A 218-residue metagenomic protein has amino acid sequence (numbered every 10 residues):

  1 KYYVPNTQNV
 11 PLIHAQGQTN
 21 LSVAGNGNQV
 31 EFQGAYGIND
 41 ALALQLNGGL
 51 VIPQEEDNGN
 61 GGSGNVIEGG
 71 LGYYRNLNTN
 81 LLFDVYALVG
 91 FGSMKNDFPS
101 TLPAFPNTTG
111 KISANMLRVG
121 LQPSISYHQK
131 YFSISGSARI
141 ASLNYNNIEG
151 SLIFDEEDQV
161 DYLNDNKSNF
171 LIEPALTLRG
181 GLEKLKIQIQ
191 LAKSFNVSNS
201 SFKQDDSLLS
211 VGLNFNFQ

Functional and structural regions predicted by a protein language model:
K1-H14, N58-N60, R139-E149: Short, charge-rich amphipathic segments
K1-V51, Q218: Short glycine/proline- and aromatic-enriched beta-strand/turn motifs that initiate or cap beta-hairpins
L12-H14, A35, Y74-N76, L178-G180: Generic structural signal for beta-strand residues in well-ordered domains
Q16-Q18, Q29, N39-A41, N78-L82 (+3 more regions): Strand-connecting loop/turn motifs
N20-Q33, N47, V51-G64, T79 (+3 more regions): Solvent-exposed loop/turn segments connecting transmembrane beta-strands in outer-membrane beta-barrel proteins
Y36, A41-S142: Gram-negative (and chloroplast) outer-membrane scaffold detector with strong preference for beta-barrel transmembrane
S93-S210, N214-Q218: Outer-membrane beta-barrel transmembrane domain signature
